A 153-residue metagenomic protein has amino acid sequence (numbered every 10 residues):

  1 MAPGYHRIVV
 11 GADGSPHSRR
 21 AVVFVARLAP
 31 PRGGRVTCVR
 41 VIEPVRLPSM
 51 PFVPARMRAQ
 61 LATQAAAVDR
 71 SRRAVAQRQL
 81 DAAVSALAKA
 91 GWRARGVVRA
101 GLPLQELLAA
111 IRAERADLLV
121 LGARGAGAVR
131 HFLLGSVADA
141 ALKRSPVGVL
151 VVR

Functional and structural regions predicted by a protein language model:
M1-P3, H17, R70, A74 (+1 more regions): Structural beta-alpha unit
A2-A62, A90: Small/aliphatic-rich secondary-structure junction motif
Y5, L118-K143: Glycine-rich, Arg-bearing micro-motifs that act as flexible, cationic patches
T37, R95, L150: Conserved beta-strand positions in the Rossmann-like core of class I SAM-dependent methyltransferases
R40, G122-R124, R153: Short secondary-structure boundary segments
A59-S71: Short glycine/proline- and acidic residue-enriched helix-loop micro-motifs that form flexible lids or anion-recognition
